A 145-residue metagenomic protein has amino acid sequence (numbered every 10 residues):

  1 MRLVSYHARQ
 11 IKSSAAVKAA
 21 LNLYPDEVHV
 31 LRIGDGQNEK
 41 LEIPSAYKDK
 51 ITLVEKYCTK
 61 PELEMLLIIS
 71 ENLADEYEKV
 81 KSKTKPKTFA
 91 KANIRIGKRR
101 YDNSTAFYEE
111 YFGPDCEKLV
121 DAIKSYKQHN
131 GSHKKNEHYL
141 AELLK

Functional and structural regions predicted by a protein language model:
M1-A15: A short beta-strand-loop structural module common to alpha/beta enzyme folds
S14-L31, G36-K145: C-terminal accessory helical subdomains adjacent to catalytic cores in phosphodiester- and nucleotide-handling enzymes
